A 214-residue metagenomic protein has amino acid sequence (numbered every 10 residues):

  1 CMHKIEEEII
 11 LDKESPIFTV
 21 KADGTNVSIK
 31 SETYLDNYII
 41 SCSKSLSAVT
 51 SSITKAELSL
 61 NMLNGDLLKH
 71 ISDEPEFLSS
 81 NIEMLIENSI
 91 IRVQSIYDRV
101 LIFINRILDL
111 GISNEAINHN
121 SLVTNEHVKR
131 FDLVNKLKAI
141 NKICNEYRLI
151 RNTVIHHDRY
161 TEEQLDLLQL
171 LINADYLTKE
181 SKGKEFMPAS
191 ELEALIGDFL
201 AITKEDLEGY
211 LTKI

Functional and structural regions predicted by a protein language model:
C1-S43, S47, H119-I214: Acidic, Ser/Thr/Gly/Pro-rich intrinsically disordered interaction regions
V27-S28, N61, L67-L68, P75-E76 (+2 more regions): Short, flexible segments with low predicted structural confidence
C42, V49, I82, I86-S89 (+2 more regions): Hydrophobic packing residues in well-ordered alpha-helices of helical domains and bundles
L46-L63: A structural/positional concept
K55-L58, L68-S113: Amphipathic alpha-helical interface elements
L58-K69, E185, A189: Long, low-complexity or tandemly repetitive, helically biased scaffold regions used for multimeric assembly/adhesion
L63-D66, H70, F103, L110 (+3 more regions): Hydrophobic stripe of amphipathic alpha-helices that form coiled-coil interfaces
G111-S121: Long, charged, glycine-rich C-terminal linkers/tails
